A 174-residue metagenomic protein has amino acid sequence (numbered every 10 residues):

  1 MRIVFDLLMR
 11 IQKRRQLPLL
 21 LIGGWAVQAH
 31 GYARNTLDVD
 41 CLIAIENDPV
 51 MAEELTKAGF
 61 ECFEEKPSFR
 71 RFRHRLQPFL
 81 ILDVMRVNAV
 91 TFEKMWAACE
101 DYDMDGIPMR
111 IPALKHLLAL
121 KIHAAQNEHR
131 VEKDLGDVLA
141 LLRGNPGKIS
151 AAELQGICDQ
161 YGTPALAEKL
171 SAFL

Functional and structural regions predicted by a protein language model:
M1-L174: Compositionally biased terminal segments of proteins
